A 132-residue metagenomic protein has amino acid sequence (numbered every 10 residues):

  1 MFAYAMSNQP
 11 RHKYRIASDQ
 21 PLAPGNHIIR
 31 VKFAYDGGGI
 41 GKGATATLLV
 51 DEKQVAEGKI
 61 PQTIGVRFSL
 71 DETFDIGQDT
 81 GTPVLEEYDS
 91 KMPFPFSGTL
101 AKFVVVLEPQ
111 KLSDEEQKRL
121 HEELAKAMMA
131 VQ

Functional and structural regions predicted by a protein language model:
M1-Q132: Extracellular glycan-associated modules
